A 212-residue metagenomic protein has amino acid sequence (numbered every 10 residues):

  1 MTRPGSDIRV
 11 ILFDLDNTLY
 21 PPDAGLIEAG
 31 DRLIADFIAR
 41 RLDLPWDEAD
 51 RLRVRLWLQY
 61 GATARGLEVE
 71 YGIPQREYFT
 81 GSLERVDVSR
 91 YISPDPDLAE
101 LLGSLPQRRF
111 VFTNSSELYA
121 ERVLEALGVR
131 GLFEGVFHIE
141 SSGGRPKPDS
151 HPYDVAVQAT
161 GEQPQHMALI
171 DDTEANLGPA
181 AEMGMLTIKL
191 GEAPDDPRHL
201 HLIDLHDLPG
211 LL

Functional and structural regions predicted by a protein language model:
M1-R9, A99, G103, F110 (+2 more regions): Asp-based, Mg2+/Mn2+-dependent phosphohydrolase catalytic module
R3-F13, T18-P96, L118: N-terminal helical cap/lid subdomain that shapes the substrate entry/recognition surface in HAD-like hydrolases
D23, L52-R53, R90, R108-R109 (+2 more regions): A generic structural signal for short
G61, Q107-F110: Generic structural signal for secondary-structure transition and capping sites
R90, P94, F112, R145: Residue-level marker of regulatory loop/turn positions in helix-turn-helix DNA-binding domains and in histidine
